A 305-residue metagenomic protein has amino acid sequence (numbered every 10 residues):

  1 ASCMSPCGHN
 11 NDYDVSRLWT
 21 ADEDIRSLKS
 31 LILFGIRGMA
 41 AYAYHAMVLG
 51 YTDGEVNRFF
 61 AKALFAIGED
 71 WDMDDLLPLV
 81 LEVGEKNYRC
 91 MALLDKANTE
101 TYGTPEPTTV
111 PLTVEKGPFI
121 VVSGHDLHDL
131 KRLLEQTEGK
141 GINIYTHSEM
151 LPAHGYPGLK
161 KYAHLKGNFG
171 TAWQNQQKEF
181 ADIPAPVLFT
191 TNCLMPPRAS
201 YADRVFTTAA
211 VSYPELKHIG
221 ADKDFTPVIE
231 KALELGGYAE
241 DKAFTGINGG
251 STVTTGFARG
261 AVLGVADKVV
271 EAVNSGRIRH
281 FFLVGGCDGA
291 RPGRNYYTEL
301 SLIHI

Functional and structural regions predicted by a protein language model:
A1-P157, A181, V273, C287-R291 (+1 more regions): Catalytic cofactor-binding cores of redox enzymes
E85-K96, F119-V121, A243-V262, V284: Acidic/glycine-enriched edge-of-secondary-structure segments
L94-T109, D129-L130, A221-K242, F257-R277 (+1 more regions): Structured alpha-helical segments in the cores of large, soluble enzyme domains
E135-K140, K161-A163, D203-F206, Y296-S301: Short, solvent-exposed amphipathic alpha-helical segments in soluble enzyme and RNA/protein-processing domains
N143-G158, N168-Q176, L216-H218, V284-G285: A generic structural motif
K166-M195: Phosphate/diphosphate-binding loops
T191-G264: Active-site cores of enzymes that catalyze phosphoryl transfer or operate on phosphate-rich substrates
I303-I305: Conserved small/polar residues in nucleotide/adenosyl-binding loops
